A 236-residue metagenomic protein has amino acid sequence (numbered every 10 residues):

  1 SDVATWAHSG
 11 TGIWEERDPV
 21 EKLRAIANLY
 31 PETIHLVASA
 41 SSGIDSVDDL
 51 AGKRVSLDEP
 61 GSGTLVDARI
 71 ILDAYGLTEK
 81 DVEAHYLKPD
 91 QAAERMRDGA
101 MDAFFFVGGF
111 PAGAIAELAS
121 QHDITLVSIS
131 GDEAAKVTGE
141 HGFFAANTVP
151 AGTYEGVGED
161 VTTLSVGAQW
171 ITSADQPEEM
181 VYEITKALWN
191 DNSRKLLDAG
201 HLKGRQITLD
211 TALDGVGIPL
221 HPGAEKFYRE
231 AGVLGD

Functional and structural regions predicted by a protein language model:
S1-Y30, A112: Acidic, polar ligand-binding/catalytic clefts
D2, T11-I13, S42, E79 (+2 more regions): Pocket-lining segment of extracytoplasmic ligand-binding domains
W6, I34-L36, K136: Short, solvent-exposed loop/turn elements at domain surfaces
R17-P19, V37-S39, A151: Short gly/ser/thr-rich secondary-structure transition/capping motifs
V20-L23, P31-T33, G52, Q121-I124 (+1 more regions): Extracytoplasmic
A25, H35-V37, S56-L57, A103-V107 (+1 more regions): Structural recognition of the beta-strand scaffold that forms the well-ordered cores of secreted hydrolase catalytic
N28-D98, R194, D210, D214 (+1 more regions): Bilobed "Venus flytrap"/periplasmic-binding protein-like clamshell domains and structurally analogous long
L87, Q91, R97-D98, G108-L126 (+3 more regions): An extracytoplasmic/periplasmic, membrane-proximal ligand-sensing/linker region
